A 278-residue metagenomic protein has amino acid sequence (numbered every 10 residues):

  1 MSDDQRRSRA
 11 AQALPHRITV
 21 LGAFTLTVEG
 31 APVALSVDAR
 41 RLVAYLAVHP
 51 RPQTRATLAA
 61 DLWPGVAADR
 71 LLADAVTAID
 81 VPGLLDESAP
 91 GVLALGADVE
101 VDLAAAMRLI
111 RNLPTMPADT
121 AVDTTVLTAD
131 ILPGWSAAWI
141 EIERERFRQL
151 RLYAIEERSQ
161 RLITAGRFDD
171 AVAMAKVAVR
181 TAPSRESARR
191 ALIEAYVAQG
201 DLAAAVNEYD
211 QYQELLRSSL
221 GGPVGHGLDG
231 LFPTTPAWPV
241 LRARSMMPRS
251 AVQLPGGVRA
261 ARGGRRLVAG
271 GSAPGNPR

Functional and structural regions predicted by a protein language model:
M1-A11, A31-R40, V48-Q53, W63-L71 (+2 more regions): Intrinsically disordered, charged and Pro/Gly-enriched terminal/linker segments that flank large helical-solenoid
H16-T19, L84-A89, A251-Q253: Short beta-strand
L26: Gly/Thr-rich phosphate-binding loop signature of adenosyl cofactor/nucleotide-binding cores
A44-H49, P82, R278: Short amphipathic alpha-helical elements of helix-turn-helix/winged-helix folds
L58, E87-L93: Short, Lys/Arg-rich nucleic-acid/phosphate-binding segment
A59, L72-I79, V122-D123: Structured N-terminal alpha/beta-domain signature that marks small ligand/cofactor-binding or signaling modules
V76-L84, Q213: C-terminal flanking helix
R259-A261: Short, solvent-exposed loop/edge segments of extracellular or virion-exposed proteins
